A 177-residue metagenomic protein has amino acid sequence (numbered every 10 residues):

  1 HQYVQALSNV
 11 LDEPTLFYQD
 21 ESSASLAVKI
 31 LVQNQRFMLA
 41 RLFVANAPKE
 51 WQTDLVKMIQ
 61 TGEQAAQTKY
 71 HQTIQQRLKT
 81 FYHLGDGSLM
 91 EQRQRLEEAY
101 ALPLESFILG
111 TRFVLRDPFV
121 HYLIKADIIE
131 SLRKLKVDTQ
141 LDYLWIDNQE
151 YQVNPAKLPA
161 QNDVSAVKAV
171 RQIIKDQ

Functional and structural regions predicted by a protein language model:
H1-L78, G87-S88: Alpha-helical protein-protein interaction scaffolds
Q2-D12, G62, A99-Y100, S106 (+3 more regions): Short intrinsically disordered, low-complexity coil segments enriched in acidic
V4-S8, M38-A45, L96, I108-R112 (+2 more regions): Conserved positions within tetratricopeptide repeat
L11-Q19, A45-T53, K79-S88, A101-P103 (+2 more regions): Solenoid-like repeat scaffolds
L26-I30, V56-K69, R93-L102, I124-L135: Structural detector for internal amphipathic alpha-helices that build alpha-solenoid repeat scaffolds
R41, T73-Y82, L104-R116, D138-W145: Amphipathic alpha-helical scaffolding segments comprising HEAT/armadillo-like alpha-solenoid repeats
A66-I108: Short N-terminal edge-element motif at the start of the domain
E91, R112-Q177: Long, helix-rich interaction regions
